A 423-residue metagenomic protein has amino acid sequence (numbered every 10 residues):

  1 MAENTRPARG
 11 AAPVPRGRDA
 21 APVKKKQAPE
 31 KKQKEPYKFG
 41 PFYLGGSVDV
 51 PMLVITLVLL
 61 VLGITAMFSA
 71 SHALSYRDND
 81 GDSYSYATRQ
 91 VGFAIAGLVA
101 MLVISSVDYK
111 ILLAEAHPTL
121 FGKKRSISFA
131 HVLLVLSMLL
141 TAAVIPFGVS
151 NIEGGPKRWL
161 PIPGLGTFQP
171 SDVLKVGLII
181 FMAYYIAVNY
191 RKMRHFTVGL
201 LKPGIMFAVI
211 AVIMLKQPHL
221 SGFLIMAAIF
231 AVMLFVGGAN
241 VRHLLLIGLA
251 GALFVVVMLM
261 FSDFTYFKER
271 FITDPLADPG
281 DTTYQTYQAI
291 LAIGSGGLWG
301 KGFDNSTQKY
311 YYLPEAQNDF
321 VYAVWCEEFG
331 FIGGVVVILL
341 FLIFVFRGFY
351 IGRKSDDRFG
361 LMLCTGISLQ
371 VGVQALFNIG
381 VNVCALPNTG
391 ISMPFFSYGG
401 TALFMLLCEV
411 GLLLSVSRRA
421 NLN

Functional and structural regions predicted by a protein language model:
A2-V54, V58-L59, T65-Q217, I379-P394 (+3 more regions): Membrane-helix boundary/helix-loop-helix interface segments in multi-pass membrane proteins
E3, L201-M233, F264, F329-G333: Helix-loop-helix junctions and helix-breaking kinks within/between transmembrane helices of multi-pass membrane
G92-A100, E328-F346: Hydrophobic alpha-helical transmembrane segments
V99, V107, F181, S262 (+4 more regions): Transmembrane alpha-helix boundary/anchor motif
G148-W159, H243-V336, D356-L363: Hydrophobic, glycine- and aromatic-enriched re-entrant/interface helices and adjoining loop segments
F223, A227-L234, L249-A252, L342 (+1 more regions): Hydrophobic transmembrane alpha-helices of multi-pass, membrane-embedded glycosylation machinery
Y312, V324-E327, I367-V371, G399-A402: Transmembrane helix-bundle signature of multi-pass membrane transporters/permeases
G352-G390, F396: Loop-to-helix entry and N-terminal half of a specific, functionally important transmembrane alpha helix in multi-pass
